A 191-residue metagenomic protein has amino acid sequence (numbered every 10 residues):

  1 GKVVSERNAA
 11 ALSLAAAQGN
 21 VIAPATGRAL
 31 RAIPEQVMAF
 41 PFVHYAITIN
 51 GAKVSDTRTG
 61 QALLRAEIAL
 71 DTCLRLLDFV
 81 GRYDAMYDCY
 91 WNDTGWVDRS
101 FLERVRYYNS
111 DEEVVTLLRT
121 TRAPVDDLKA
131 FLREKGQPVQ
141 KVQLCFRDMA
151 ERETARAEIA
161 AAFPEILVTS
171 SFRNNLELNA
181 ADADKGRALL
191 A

Functional and structural regions predicted by a protein language model:
K2-N20, R65-T72, P124-K129, E151 (+1 more regions): Short, acidic loop-to-helix structural element flanking the phosphoryl-transfer center in phosphate-processing enzymes
V3, A29, R147: Glycine-/small-residue-rich active-site loops that bind phosphorylated ligands and cofactors
V4, I22, A46, L144 (+1 more regions): Conserved SAM-binding loop
N8-E112: Active-site phosphate-binding/coordination module
F79, Y83-M86, Y90-A191: Conserved acidic, metal-coordinating active-site core of Asp-based, Mg2+-dependent phosphoryl-transfer enzymes
